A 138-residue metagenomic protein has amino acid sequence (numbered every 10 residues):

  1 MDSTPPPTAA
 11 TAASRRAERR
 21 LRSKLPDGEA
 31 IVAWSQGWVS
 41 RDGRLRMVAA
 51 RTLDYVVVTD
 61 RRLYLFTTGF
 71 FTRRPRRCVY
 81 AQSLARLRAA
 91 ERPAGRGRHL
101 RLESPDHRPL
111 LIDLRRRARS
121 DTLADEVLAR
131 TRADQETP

Functional and structural regions predicted by a protein language model:
M1-V56: Anionic N-terminal interaction surfaces
D2-T11, T122-P138: Short, charged, intrinsically disordered terminal tails
P6, R76-Q82, R108-R115, D134-P138: Short secondary-structure transition/capping segments
T8, A13, E29, R86 (+2 more regions): Generic signature of intrinsically disordered, low-complexity, basic-rich segments and short cationic peptides
V39-Y55, T59-G97, S104, R108: Phosphoinositide-binding peripheral membrane targeting modules
S104-D125: Canonical phosphoinositide-binding patch of PH/PH-like domains
